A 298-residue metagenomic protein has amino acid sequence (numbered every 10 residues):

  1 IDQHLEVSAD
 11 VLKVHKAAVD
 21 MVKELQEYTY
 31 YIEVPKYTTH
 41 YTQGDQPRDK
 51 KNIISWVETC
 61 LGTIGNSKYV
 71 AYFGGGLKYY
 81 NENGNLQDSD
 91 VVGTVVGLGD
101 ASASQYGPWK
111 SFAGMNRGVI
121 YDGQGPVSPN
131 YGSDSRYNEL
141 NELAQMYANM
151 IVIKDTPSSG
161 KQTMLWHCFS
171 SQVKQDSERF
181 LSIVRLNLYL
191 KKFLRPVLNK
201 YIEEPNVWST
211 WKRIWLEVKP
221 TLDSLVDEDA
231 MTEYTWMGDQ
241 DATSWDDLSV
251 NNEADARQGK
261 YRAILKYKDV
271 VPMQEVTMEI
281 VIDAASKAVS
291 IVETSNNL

Functional and structural regions predicted by a protein language model:
I1-L298: Structured, hydrophobic secondary-structure cores that serve as assembly/anchoring elements
